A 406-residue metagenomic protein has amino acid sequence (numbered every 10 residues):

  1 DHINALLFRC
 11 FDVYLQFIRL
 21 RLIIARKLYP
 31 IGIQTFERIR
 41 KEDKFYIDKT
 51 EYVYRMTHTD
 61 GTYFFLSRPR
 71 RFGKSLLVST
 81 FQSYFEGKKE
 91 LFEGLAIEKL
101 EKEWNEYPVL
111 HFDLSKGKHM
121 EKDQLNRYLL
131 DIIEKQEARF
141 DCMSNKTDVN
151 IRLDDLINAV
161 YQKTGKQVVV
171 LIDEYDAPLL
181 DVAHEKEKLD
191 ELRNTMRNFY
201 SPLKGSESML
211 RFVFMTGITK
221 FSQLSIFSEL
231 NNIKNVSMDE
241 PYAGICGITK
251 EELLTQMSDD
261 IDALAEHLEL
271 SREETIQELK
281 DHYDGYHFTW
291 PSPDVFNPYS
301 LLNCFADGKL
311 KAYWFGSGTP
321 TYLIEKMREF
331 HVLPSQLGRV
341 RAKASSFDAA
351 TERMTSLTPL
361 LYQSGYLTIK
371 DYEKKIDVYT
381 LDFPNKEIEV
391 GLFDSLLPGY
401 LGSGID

Functional and structural regions predicted by a protein language model:
D1-H2, Y14: Intrinsic-disorder-associated, low-complexity terminal segments enriched in Asp/Asn/His/Tyr and depleted of Lys/Arg
F8-D406: Phosphate-binding site recognition
